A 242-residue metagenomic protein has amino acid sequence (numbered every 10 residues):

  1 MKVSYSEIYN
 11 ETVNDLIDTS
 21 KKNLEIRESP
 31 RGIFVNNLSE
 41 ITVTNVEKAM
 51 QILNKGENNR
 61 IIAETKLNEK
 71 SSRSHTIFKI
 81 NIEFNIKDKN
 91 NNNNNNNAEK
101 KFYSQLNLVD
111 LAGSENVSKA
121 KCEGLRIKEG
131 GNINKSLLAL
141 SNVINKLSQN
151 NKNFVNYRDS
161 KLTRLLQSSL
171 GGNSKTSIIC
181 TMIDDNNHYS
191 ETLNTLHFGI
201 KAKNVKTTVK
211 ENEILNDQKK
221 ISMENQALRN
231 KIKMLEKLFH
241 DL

Functional and structural regions predicted by a protein language model:
M1-T176, T181-D184, V209-S222, Q226-L242: P-loop NTPase "switch/coupling" elements that transmit nucleotide state to mechanical/effector output
V143-L147, T195-I200: Conserved AAA+ ATPase "sensor/coupling" helix adjacent to the nucleotide-binding pocket
T192: Aromatic-rich peripheral "rim/lid" segments of glycoside hydrolase catalytic domains that contact and position glycan
N204: Glycine/aspartate-rich loop-and-adjacent alpha/beta segment that forms the canonical ThDP
